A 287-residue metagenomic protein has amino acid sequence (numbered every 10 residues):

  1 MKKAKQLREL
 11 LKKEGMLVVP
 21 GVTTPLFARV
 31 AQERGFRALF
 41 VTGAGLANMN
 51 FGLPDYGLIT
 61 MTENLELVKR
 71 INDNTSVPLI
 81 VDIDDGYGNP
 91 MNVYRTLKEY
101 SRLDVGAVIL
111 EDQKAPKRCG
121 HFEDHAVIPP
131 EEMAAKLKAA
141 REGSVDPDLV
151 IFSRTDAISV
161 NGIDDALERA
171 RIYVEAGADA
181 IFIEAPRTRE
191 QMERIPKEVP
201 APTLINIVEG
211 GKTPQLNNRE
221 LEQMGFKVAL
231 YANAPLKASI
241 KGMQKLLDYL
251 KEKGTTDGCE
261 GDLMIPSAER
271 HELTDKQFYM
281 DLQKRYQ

Functional and structural regions predicted by a protein language model:
K2-Y231, A238-D248, R285-Y286: Alpha/beta enzyme core
L7, A234-Q287: Extended, intrinsically disordered, low-complexity segments
